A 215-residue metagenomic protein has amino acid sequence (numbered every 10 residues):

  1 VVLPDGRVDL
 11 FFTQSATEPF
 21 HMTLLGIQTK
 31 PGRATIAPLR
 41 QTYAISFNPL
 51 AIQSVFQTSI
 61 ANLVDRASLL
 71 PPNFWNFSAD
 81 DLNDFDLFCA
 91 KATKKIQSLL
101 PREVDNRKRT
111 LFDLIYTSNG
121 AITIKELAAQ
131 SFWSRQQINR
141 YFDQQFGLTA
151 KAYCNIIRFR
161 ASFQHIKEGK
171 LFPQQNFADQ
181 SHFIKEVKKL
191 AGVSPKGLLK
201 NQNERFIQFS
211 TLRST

Functional and structural regions predicted by a protein language model:
V1-R109, Y116-K125, S131-R135, T149 (+3 more regions): Alpha-helical bundle regulatory/interaction domains
Q130, I156: Short acidic/histidine-centered micro-motifs embedded in hydrophobic/aromatic stretches that mark compact functional
F142, C154, V187-K188, L199: DNA major-groove recognition helix of helix-turn-helix
F146-C154: Short conserved catalytic/interaction loops centered on acidic-Pro-aromatic/His motifs
